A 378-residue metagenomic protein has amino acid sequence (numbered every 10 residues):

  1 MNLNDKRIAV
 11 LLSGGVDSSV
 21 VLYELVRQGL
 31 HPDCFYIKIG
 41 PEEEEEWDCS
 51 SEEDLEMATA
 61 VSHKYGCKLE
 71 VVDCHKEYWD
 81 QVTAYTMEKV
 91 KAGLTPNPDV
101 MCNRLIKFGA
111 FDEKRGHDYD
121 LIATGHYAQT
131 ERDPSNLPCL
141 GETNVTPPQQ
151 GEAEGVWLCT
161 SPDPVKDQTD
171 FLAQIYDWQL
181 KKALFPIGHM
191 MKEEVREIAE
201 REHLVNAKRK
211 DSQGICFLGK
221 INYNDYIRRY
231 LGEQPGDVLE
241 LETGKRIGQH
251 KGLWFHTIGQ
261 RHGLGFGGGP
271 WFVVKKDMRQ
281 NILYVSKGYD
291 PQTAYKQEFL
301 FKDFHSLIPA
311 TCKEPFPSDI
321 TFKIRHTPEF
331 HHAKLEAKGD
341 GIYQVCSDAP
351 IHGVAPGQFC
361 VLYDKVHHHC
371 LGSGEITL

Functional and structural regions predicted by a protein language model:
M1-A173, E200, V273: ATP-dependent adenylation/nucleotidyltransferase module used to activate substrates
A123-Q129, C139, V145, E152-L378: AMP-forming adenylation/ATP pyrophosphatase catalytic core
